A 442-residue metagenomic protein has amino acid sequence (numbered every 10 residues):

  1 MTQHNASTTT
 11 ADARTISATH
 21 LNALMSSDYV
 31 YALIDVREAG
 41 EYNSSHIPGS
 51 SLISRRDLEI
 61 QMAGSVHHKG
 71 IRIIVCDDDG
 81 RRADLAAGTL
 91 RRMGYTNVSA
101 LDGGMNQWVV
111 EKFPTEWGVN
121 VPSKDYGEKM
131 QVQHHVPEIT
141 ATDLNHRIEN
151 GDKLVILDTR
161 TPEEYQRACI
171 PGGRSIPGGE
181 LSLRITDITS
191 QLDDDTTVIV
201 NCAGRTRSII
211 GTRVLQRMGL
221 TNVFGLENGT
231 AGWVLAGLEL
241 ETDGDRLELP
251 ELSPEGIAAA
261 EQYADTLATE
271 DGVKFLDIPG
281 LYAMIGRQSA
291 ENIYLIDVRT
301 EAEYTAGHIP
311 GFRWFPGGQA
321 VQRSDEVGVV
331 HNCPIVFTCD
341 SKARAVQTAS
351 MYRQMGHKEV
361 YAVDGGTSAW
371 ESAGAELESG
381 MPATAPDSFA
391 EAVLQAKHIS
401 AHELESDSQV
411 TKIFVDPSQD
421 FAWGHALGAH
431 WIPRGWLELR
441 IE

Functional and structural regions predicted by a protein language model:
M1-A32, V36-V155, T159-Y294, V298-E442: Rhodanese-like catalytic fold shared by cysteine-dependent sulfurtransferases and DSP/PTP-type phosphatases
